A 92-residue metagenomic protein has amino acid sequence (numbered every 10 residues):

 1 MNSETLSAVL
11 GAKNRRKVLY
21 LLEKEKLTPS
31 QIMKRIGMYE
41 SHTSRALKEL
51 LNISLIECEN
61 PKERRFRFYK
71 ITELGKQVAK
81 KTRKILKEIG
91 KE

Functional and structural regions predicted by a protein language model:
M1-K17: Short alpha-helical segments that sit at the start of domains
M1-N2, E73-E92: Amphipathic alpha-helical dimerization/coiled-coil segments that flank or bridge DNA-binding/regulatory modules
K13, K24-T28: Short capping segments at the starts of secondary-structure elements
R16-Y20, Q77: Pre-recognition alpha-helix immediately N-terminal to the DNA-recognition helix within helix-turn-helix or winged-helix
P29-S30, S41: Residues within helix-turn-helix
Q31-R35: A short acidic, leucine-rich amphipathic alpha-helix
M38-N52: Short amphipathic alpha-helical interaction segments
I53-R65, K70: Beta-hairpin "wing" of winged helix-turn-helix
